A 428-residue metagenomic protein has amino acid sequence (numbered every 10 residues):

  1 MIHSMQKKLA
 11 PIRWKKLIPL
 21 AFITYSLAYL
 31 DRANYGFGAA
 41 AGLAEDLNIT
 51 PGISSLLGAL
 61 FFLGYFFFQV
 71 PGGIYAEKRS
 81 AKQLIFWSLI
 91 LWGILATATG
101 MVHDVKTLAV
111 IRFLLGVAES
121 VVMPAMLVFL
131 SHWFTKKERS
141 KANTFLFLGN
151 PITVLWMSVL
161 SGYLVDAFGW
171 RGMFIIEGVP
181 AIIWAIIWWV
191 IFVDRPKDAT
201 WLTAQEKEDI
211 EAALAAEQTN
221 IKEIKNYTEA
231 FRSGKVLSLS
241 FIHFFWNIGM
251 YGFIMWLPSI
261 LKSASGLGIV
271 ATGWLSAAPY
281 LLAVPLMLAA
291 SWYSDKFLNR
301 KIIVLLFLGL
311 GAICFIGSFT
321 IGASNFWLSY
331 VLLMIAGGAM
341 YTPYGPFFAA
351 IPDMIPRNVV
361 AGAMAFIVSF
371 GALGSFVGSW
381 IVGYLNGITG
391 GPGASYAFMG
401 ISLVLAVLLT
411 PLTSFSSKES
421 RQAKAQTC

Functional and structural regions predicted by a protein language model:
G36-F37, F231-S291, Y344, F348 (+1 more regions): Extracytoplasmic gate region of multi-pass secondary transporters
N48, S80, M101-T107, A118 (+5 more regions): Helix-breaking motifs and short loop linkers at transmembrane-helix boundaries and internal kinks in secondary membrane
F67-K106: Conserved MFS/SLC helix-loop-helix module at the cytosolic interface between two early adjacent transmembrane helices
F68-S80, L286-N299, N386: Helix-to-loop junctions at the C-terminal end of transmembrane segments in multipass secondary transporters
K78-L89, D295-L308: Cytoplasmic membrane-interface "Motif A"-like loop-to-helix N-cap segments of 12-TM Major Facilitator Superfamily
I111-G149: Cytoplasmic helix-loop-helix junction between adjacent transmembrane helices in 12-TM secondary transporters
L146-A199: Helix-loop-helix hairpin linking two adjacent transmembrane segments in secondary transporters
R300-A350: C-terminal transmembrane helical hairpin of 12-TM major facilitator-type secondary transporters
